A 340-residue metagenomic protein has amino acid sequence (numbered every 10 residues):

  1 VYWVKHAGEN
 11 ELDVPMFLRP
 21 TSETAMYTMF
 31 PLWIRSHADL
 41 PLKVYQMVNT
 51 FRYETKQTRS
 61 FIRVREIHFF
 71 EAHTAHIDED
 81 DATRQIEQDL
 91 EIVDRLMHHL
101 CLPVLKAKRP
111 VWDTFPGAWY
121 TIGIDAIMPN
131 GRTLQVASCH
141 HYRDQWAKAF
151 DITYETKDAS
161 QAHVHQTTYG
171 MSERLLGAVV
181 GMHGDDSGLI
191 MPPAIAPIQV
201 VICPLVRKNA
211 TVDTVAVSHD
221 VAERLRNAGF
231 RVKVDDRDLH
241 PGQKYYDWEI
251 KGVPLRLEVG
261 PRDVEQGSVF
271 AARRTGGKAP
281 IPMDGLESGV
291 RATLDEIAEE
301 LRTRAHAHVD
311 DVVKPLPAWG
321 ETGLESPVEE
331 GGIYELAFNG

Functional and structural regions predicted by a protein language model:
V1-G340: NTP/phosphate- and nucleic-acid-binding module
